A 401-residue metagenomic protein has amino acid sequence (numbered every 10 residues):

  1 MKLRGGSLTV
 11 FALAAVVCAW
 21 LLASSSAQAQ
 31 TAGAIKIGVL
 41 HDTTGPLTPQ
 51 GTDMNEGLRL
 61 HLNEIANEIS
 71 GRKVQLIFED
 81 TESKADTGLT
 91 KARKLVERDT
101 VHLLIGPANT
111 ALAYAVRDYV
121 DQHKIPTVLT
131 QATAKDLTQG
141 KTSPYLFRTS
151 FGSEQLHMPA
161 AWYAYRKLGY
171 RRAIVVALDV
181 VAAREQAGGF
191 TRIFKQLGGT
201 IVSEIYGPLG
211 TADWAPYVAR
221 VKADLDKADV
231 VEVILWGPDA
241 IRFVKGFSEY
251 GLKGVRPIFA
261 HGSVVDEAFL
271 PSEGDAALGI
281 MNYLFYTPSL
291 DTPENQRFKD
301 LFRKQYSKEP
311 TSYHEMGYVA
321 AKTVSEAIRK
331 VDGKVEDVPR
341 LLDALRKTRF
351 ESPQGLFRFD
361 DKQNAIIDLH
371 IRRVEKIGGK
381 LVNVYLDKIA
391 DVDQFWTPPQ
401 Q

Functional and structural regions predicted by a protein language model:
V10-A23: Bacterial N-terminal signal peptides
A34, P49-E56, E64, E68-Q139 (+2 more regions): Beta-alpha junction/loop-to-helix N-cap segments that form part of ligand/metal-binding clefts
A34-H61, E79-D86, A108-N109, V176-R184 (+2 more regions): Extracytoplasmic "Venus flytrap"
I35, R346-Q401: Solvent-exposed, acidic/polar segments of extracytosolic/periplasmic ligand-binding ectodomains
T81, V128, K135-T138, K253-D275 (+2 more regions): Venus flytrap/periplasmic-binding-protein-like
T90, K135-D136, P144-E249, P288-R297: Extracellular/periplasmic Venus flytrap/periplasmic-binding protein
L95, D99-A108, P126-T130, I174-A177 (+4 more regions): Periplasmic-binding protein-like
V244-Y318, R329-V335, V374-E375, N383-Q401: Extracellular/periplasmic periplasmic-binding protein-like sensory domains
